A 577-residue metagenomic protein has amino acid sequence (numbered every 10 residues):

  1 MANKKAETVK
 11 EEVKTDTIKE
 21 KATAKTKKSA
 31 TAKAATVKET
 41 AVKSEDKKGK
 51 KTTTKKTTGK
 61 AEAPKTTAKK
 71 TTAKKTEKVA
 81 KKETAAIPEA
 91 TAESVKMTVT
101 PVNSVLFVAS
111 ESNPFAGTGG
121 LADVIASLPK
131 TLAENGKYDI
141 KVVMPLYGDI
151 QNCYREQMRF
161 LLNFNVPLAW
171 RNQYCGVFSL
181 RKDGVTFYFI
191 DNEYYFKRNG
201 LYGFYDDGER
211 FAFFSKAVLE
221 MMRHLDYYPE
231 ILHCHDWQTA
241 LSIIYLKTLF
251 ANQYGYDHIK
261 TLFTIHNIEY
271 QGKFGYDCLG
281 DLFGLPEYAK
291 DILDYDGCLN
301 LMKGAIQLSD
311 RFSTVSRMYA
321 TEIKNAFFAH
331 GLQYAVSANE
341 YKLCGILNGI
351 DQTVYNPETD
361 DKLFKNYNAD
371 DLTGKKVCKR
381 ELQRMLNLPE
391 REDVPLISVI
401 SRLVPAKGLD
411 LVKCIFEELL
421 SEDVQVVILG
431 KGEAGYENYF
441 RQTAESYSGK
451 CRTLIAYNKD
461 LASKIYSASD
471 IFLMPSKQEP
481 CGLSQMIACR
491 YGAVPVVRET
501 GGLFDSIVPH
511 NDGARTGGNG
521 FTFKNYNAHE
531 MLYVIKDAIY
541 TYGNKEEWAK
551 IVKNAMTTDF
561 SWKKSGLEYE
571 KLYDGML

Functional and structural regions predicted by a protein language model:
M1-V95: Intrinsically disordered, polybasic Lys/Arg-rich low-complexity tracts
A2-K4, K81-K82, A86-L577: Catalytic cores of nucleotide-sugar-dependent glycosyltransferases that transfer UDP/GDP/TDP-activated
